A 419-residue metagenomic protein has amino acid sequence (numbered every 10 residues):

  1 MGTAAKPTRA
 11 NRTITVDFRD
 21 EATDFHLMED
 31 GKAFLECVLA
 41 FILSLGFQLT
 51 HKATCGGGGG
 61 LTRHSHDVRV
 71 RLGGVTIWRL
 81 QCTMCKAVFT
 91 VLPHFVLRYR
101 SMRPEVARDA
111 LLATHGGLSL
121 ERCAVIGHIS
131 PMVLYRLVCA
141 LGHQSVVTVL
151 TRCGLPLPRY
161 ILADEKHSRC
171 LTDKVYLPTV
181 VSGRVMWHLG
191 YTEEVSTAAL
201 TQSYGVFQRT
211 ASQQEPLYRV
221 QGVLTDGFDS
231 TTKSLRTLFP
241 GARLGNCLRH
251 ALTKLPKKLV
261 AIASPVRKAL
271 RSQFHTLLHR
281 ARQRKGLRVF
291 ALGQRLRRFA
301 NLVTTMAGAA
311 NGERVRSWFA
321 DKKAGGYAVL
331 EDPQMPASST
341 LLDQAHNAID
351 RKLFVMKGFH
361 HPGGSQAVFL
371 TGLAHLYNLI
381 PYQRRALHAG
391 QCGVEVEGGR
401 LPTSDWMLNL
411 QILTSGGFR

Functional and structural regions predicted by a protein language model:
M1-F95, V355-M356, A367: Short, conserved DNA-binding cores of transcription-related domains
G2, P7-R9, I14-F18, E215-L224 (+1 more regions): Extended amphipathic alpha-helical interaction segments
I77-T172: Short, positively charged, Gly/Tyr-enriched micro-motifs that form contact patches at catalytic or ligand/partner
Q81, V133-L224, D229, K233-S234 (+1 more regions): RNase H-like nuclease fold core
R98-A107, T192-V195, H361, S365: Short alpha-helix boundary/capping segments
S119-C123, H188-Y191, F354-F359: Glycine- and acidic
V125-G127, T192, L238: "Short basic amphipathic alpha-helical interaction patches in structured regions
I126, R351-R419: Basic, amphipathic alpha-helical segments enriched in Lys/Arg and hydrophobic/aromatic residues
